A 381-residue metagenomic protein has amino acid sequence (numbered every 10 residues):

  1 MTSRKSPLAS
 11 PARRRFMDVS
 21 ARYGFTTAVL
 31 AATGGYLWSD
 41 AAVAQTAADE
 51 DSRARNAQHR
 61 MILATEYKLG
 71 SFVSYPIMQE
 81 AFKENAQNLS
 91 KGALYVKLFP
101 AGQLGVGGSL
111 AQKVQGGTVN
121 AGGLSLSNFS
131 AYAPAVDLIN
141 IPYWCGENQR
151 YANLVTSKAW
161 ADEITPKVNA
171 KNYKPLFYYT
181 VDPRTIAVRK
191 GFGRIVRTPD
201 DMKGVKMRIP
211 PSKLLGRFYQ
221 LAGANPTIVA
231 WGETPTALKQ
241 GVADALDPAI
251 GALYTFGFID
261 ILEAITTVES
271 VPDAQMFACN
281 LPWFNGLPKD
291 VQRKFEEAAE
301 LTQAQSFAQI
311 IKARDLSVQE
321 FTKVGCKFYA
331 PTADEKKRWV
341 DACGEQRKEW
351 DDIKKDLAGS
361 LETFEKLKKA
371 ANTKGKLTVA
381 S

Functional and structural regions predicted by a protein language model:
T2, S6-Y151, V168, K174-S381: N-terminal secretory/targeting leader peptides
N148-T165: A gly/proline- and charged-residue-enriched helix-loop-helix capping module
